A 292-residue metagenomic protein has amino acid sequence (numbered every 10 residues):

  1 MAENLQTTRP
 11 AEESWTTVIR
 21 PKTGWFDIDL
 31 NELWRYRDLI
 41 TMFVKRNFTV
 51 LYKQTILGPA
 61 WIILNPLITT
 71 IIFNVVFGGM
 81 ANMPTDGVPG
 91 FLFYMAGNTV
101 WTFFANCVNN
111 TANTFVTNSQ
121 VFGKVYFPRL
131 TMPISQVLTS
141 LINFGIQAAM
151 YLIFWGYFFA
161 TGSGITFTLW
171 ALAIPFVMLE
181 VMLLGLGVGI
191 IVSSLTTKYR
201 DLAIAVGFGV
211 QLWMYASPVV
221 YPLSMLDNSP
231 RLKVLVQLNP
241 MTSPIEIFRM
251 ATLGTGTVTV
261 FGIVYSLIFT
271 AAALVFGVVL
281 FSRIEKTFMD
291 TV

Functional and structural regions predicted by a protein language model:
M1-V292: Hydrophobic transmembrane alpha-helices and immediately adjacent juxtamembrane helices of multi-pass inner-membrane
